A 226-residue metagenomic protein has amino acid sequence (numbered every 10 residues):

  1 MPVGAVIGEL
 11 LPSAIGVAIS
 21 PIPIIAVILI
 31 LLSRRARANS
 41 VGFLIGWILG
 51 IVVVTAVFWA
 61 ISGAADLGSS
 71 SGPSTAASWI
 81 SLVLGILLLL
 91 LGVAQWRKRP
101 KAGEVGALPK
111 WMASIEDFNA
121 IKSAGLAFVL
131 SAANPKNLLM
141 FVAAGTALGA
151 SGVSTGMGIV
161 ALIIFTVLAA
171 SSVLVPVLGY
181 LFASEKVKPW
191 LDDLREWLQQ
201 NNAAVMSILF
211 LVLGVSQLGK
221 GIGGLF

Functional and structural regions predicted by a protein language model:
G4, V215-F226: Juxtamembrane boundary at the C-terminal end of a transmembrane helix
G4-S40, P109-L174: Structural signal for alpha-helical transmembrane segments and their flanking helix-loop junctions in multi-pass
P23, I51, L88-L91, A169 (+3 more regions): Helical transmembrane-bundle signal
I24, G50-W59, S172-Y180: Alpha-helical transmembrane segments and their lipid-water interface positions in multi-pass membrane proteins
R37-A113: Membrane helix-loop-helix hairpins that form the core translocation module of multi-pass transporters
S62-S74, L148-M157, W190-D193, G221-F226: Membrane-interface helix termini and inter-helical loops of multi-pass transporters
L90-P135, P189-E196, I208, L225-F226: Alpha-helical multi-pass membrane helix bundles of inner-membrane/thylakoid proteins, especially permease cores
F182-V212: Interfacial loop-to-transmembrane junctions
